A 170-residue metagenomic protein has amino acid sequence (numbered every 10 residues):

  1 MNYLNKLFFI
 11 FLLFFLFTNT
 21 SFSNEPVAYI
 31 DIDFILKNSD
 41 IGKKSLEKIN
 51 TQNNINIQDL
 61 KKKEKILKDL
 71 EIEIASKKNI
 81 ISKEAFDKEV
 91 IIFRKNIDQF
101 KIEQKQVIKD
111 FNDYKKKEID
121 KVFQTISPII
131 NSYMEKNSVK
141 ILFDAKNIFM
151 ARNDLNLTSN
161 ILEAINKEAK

Functional and structural regions predicted by a protein language model:
M1-F8: Bacterial N-terminal signal peptides that target proteins for export
F9-T18: Bacterial N-terminal signal peptides
N19-S23: Sec/Tat signal peptide C-region and signal peptidase I cleavage site
N24-I148: Amphipathic alpha-helical segments
